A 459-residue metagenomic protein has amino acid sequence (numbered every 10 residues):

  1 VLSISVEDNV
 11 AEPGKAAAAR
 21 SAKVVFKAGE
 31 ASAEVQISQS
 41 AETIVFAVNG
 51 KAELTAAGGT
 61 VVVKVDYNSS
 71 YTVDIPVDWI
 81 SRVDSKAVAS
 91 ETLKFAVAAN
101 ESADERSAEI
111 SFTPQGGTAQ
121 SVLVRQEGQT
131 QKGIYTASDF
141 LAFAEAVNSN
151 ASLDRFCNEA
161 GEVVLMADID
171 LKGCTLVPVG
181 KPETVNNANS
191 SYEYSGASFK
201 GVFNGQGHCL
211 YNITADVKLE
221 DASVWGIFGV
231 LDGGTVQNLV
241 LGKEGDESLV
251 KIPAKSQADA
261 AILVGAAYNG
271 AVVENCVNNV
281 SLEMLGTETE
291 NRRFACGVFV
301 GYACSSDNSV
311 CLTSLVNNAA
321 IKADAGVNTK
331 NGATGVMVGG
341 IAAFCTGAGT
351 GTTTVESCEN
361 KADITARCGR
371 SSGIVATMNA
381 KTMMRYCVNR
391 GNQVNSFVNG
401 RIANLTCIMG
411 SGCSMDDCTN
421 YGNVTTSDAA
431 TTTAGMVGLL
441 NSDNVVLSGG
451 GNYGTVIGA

Functional and structural regions predicted by a protein language model:
V1, E42-I75: Solvent-exposed, low-complexity, repeat-rich "mucin-like" stalks and linkers
V1-V10, Y67-K94: Surface-exposed binding patches on compact interaction domains or structured appendages
E7-A16, A98-D104: Short, surface-exposed loop/turn segments at beta-strand-coil junctions that are enriched for proline with nearby
A16-E30, D104-G116: A short beta-strand micro-motif common to beta-rich folds, especially ectodomain repeats
S32-E34, G58-V62, T92-K94, A119-S121 (+2 more regions): Intrinsic-disorder/low-complexity, polar/charged segments enriched in Ser/Thr/Lys/Arg/Asp/Glu/Gln
V35-A41, V124-Q129: Interdomain boundary/hinge segments at the C-termini of tandem beta-sandwich modules
A56-A57, A89, G233, N269: Surface-exposed loops/turns
Q129-A459: Surface-exposed repetitive/solenoidal architectures
